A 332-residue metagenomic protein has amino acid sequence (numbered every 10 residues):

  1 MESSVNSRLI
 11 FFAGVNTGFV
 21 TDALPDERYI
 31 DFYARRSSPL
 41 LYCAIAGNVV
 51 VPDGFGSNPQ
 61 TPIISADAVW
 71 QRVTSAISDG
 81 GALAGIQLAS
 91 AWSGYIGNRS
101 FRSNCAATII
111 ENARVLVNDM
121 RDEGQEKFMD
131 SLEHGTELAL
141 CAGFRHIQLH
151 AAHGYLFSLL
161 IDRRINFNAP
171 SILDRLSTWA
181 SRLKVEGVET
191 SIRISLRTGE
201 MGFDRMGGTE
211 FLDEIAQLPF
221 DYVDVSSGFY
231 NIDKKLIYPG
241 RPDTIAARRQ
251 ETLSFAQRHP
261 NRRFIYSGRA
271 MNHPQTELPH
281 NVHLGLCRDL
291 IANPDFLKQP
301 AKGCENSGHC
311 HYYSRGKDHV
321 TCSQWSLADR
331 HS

Functional and structural regions predicted by a protein language model:
M1-S332: Flavin-dependent oxidoreductase catalytic cores
